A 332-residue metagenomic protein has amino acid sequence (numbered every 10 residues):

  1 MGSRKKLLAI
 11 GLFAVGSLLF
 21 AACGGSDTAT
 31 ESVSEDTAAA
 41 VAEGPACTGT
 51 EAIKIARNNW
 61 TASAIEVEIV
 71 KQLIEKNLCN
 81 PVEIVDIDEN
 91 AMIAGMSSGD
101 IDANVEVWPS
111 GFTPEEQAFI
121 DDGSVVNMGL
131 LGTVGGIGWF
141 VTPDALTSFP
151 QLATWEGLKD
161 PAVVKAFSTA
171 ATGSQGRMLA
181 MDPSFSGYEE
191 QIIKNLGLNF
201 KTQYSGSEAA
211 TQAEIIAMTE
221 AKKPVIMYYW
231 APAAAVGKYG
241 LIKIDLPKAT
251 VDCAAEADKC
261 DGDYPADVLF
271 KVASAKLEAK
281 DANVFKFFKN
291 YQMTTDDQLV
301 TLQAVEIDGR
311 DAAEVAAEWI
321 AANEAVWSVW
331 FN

Functional and structural regions predicted by a protein language model:
A22-V33: Bacterial lipoprotein signal-peptidase II cleavage site
T48-A62, N80-V85, Q175-L179, F288: Short, well-ordered beta-strand elements
N58-T61, P81-G95, Q203-E214: Short helix-initiation/N-cap motifs at beta->coil->alpha
V67, V85-G123, A213-E214, A234-Y239: Pocket-flanking alpha-helical
G95, I101-E106, R177-C253: Ligand-binding pocket segment of bilobal, Venus flytrap-like solute-binding proteins
S124-M178: A conserved helix-loop-strand patch within extracytoplasmic ligand-binding domains of the periplasmic binding
G136-T147, D267-K280, Q303-A304: A bilobed periplasmic-binding-protein/Venus flytrap-type ligand-binding module shared by bacterial periplasmic
